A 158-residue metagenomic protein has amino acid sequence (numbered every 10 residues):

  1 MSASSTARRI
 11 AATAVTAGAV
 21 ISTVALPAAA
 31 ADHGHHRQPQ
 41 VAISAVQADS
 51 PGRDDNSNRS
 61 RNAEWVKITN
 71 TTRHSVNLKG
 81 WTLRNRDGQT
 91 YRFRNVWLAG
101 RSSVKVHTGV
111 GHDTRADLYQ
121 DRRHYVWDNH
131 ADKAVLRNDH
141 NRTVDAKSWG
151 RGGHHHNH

Functional and structural regions predicted by a protein language model:
S2-L78, Y125-N129, D145-H158: A structural motif detector for short, solvent-exposed N-terminal "entry" segments of globular domains
K67, R84, K105-H107: Hydrophobic beta-strand signal
T72-H74, G109-H112, D139-T143: Acidic glycine-/aspartate-rich tracts in secreted/extracellular proteins
R73-Q89: Short acidic, flexible loop segments centered on an aromatic residue
G88-D121: Intrinsically disordered, low-complexity Pro/Gly/Ser/Thr-rich segments with frequent PxxP/GP/PP motifs and embedded
T90, T143-D145: Local beta-strand/beta-hairpin segments that build beta-sheet-rich folds
L118-N138: Short, surface-exposed ligand- or partner-binding patches at beta-edge/loop junctions that are enriched in aromatics
